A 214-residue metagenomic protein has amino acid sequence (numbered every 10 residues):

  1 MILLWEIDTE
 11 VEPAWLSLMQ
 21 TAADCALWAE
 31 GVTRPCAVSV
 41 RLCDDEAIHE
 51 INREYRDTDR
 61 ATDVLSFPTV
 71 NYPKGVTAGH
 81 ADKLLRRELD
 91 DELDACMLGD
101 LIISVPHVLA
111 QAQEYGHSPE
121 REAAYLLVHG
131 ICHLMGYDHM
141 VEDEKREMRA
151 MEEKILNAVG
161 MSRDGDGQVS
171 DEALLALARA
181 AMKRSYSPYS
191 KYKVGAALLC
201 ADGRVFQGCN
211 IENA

Functional and structural regions predicted by a protein language model:
M1-A124, C132-G167: An acidic/histidine-cluster motif and surrounding catalytic segment that typifies divalent-metal-assisted enzyme active
G167-A214: Zinc-dependent deaminase catalytic domain
